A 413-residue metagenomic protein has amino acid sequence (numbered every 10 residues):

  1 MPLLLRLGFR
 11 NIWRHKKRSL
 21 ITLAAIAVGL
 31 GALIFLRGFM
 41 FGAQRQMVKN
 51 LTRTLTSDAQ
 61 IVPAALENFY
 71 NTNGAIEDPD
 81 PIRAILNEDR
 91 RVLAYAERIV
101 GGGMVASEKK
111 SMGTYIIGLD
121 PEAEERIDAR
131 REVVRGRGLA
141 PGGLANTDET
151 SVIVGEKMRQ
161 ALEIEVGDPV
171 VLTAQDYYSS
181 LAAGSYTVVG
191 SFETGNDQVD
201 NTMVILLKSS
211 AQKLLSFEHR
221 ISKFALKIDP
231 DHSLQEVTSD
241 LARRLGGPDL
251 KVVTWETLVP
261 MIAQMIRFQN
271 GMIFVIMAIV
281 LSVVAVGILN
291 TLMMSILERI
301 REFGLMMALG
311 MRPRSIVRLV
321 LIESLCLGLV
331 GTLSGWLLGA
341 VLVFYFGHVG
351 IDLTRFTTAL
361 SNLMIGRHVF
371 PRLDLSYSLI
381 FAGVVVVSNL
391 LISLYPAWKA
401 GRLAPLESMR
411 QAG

Functional and structural regions predicted by a protein language model:
M1-I34, Q44, K49-N50, R314 (+1 more regions): N-terminal Sec/SRP start-transfer signal
K16-A43, R267-E302, L325-S334, V384-L391: Hydrophobic alpha-helical transmembrane segments of multi-pass inner-membrane transport and secretion
I34-Y115, R137-D148: Hydrophobic, regular-secondary-structure patches
I99, T114-D120, E132-S209: Hydrophobic secondary-structure segments that place a key small or acidic residue at a functional site
Q175-I273: Mechanotransmission and gating elements of multispan inner-membrane complexes involved in transport and envelope
L333-I380: Short helix-loop junctions at transmembrane helix boundaries
P371-G413: C-terminal membrane-exit region of the final transmembrane helix in multipass inner-membrane proteins
